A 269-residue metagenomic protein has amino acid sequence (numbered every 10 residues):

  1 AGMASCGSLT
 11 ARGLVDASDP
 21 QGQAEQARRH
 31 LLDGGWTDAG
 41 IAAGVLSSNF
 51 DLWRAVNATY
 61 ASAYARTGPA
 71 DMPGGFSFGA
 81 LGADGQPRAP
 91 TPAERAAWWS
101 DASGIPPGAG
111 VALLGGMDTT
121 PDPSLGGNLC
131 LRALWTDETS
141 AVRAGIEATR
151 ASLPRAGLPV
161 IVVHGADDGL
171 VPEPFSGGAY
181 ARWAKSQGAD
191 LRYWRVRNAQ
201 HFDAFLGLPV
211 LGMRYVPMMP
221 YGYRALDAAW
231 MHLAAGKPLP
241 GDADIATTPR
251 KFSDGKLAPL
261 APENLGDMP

Functional and structural regions predicted by a protein language model:
A1-P269: C-terminal His-loop and adjacent cap/lid subdomain of alpha/beta-hydrolase
